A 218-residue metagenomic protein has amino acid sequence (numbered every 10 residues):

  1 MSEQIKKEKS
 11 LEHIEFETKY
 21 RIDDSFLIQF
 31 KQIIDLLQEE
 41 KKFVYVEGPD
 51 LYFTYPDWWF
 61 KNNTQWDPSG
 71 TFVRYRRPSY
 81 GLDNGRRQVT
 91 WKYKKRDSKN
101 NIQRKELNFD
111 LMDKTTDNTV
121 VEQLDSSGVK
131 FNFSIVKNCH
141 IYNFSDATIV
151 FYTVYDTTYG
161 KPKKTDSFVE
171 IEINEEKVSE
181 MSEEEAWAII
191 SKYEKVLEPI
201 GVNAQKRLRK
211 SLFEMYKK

Functional and structural regions predicted by a protein language model:
S2-A147, V202-K218: N-terminal strand-loop-strand beta-hairpin
Y20-I22, E172-E175: Short, structured patches in soluble enzyme cores that scaffold and shape functional sites
L27-Q29, L82, G160, V178-M181: Intrinsically disordered, low-complexity acidic/polar segments
D113, D117, I135, G160-K164 (+1 more regions): Short capping loops/turns at secondary-structure boundaries
V121, T165-V169, W187-I190: Hydrophobic, well-ordered secondary-structure segments
C139-E172: Charged, well-structured binding/catalytic surfaces in domain cores that contact anionic ligands
E175-M215: Mixed-charge, glycine-accented linear interaction segment located at domain edges/termini
